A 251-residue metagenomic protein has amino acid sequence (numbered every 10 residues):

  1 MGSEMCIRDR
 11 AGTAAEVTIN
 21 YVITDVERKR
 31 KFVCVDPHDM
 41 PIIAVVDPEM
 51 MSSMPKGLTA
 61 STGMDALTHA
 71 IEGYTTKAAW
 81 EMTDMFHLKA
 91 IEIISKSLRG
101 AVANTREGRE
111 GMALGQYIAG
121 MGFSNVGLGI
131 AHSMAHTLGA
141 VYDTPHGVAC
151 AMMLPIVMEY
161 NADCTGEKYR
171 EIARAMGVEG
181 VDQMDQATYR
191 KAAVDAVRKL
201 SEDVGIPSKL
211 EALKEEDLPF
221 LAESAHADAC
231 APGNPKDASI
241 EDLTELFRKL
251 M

Functional and structural regions predicted by a protein language model:
M1-I7: Short, small-residue-biased leader/transition segments that mark boundaries at the very start of proteins
G12-T13, Y117-C150, D228-G233: Glycine-rich phosphate/pyrophosphate-binding beta-alpha loops
T18-V126: Carboxylate- and glycine-rich phosphate/diphosphate-binding segment that chelates Mg2+/Mn2+
L67-I71, M112-G120, M134, L154 (+4 more regions): Short alpha-helical scaffolding segments that buttress acidic/His motifs in well-ordered protein cores
K77-F86, G100-G111, V126-A131, Q183-A187 (+2 more regions): Flexible, glycine/charged-enriched surface loops at secondary-structure junctions
T137-M176, M251: Catalytic phosphate/nucleotide-handling subdomain of diverse soluble enzymes
Y169, E179-M251: C-terminal charged capping/lid subdomain of soluble metabolic enzymes
